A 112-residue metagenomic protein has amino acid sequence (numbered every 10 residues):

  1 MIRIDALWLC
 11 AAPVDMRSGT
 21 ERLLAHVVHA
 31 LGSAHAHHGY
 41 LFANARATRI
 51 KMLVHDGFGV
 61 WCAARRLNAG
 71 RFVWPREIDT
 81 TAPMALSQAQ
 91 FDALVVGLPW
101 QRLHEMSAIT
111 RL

Functional and structural regions predicted by a protein language model:
M1-L112: Polybasic/polar functional segments that serve as interface/processing modules
